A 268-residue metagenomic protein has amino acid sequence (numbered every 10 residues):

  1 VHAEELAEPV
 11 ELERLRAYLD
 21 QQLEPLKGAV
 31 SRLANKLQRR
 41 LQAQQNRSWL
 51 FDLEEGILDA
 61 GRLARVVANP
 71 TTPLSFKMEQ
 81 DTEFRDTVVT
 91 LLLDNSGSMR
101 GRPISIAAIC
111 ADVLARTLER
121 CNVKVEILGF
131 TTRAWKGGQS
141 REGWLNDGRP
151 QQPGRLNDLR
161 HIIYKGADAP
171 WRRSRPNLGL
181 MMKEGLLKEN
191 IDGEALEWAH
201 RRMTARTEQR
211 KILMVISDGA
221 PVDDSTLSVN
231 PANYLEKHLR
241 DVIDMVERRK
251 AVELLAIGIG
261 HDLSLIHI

Functional and structural regions predicted by a protein language model:
V1-I266: Acidic, glycine-rich A-domain
